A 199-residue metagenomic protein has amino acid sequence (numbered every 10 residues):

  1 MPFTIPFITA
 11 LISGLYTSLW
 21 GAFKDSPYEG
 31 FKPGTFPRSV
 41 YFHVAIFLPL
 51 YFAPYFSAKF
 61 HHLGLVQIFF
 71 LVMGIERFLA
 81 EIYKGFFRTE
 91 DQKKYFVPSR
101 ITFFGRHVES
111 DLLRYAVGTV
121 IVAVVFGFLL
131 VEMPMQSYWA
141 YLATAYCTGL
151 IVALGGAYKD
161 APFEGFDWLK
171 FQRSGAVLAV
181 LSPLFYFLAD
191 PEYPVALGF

Functional and structural regions predicted by a protein language model:
M1-P6, S26-T35, F56-I68, L129-T144 (+2 more regions): Membrane-helix interface and helix-disruption motif detector
I5-D25, T148-K159: N-terminal signal-anchor/start-transfer transmembrane helix
T17, L71-E81, L150-V152, F199: Alpha-helical transmembrane segments and their membrane-interface exit regions
K24-Y28, Y83-D91, P162: Membrane-interfacial segments
G30-V40, Y95-S110, G165-A176: Membrane-interface segments at loop-to-transmembrane junctions
R38-A58, S174-L188: A generic, lipid-embedded transmembrane alpha helix
K59-L113: Membrane-interface helix-loop-helix junctions at boundaries between adjacent transmembrane segments
K93-G165: Generic multipass alpha-helical transmembrane bundles of integral membrane proteins
